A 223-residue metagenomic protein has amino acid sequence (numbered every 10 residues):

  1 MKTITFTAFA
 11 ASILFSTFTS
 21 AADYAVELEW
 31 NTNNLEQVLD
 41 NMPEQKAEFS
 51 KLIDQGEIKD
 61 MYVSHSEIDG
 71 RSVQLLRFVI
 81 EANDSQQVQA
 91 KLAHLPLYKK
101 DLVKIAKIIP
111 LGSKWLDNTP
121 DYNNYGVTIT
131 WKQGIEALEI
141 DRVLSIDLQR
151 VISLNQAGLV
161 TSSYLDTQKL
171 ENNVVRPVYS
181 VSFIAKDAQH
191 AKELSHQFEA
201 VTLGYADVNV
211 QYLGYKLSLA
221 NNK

Functional and structural regions predicted by a protein language model:
M1-T7: Bacterial N-terminal signal peptides that target proteins for export
L14-F18: N-terminal signal peptide c-region/cleavage motif recognized by signal peptidases
T19-K59, H65-I68, I109-E171, V175-P177 (+2 more regions): Short S/T/G/P-rich N-terminal loop/turn motif that feeds into the first structured element of a domain
D23, I53, V73-L75, V103: Extracytoplasmic
E29, V79-E81, T130, S182-A185: Short hydrophobic/aromatic beta-strand micro-patches that form the beta-sheet surface supporting nucleotide- or nucleic
K46, K51-E57, E81-P110, I184-K216: An amphipathic, aromatic/His-enriched active-site/gating alpha helix that lines ligand/cofactor pockets
S72-F78, V175-V181: Charged, often glycine-rich, active-site loop that binds/positions anionic groups
